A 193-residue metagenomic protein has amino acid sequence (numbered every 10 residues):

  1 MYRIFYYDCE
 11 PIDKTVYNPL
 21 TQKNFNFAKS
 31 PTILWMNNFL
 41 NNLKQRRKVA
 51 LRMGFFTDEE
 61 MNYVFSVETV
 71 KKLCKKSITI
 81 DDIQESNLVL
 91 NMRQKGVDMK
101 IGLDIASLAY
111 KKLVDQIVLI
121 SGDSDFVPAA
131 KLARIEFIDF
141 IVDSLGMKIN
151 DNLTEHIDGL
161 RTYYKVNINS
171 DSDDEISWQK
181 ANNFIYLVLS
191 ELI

Functional and structural regions predicted by a protein language model:
M1-L73, E85-L90, D139, K148: Domain-level signal for Mg2+-assisted phosphodiester chemistry and nucleotide/NA-binding surfaces in nucleic-acid
T57-I193: Nuclease catalytic cores that cleave nucleic-acid phosphodiester bonds, predominantly acidic two-metal-ion
